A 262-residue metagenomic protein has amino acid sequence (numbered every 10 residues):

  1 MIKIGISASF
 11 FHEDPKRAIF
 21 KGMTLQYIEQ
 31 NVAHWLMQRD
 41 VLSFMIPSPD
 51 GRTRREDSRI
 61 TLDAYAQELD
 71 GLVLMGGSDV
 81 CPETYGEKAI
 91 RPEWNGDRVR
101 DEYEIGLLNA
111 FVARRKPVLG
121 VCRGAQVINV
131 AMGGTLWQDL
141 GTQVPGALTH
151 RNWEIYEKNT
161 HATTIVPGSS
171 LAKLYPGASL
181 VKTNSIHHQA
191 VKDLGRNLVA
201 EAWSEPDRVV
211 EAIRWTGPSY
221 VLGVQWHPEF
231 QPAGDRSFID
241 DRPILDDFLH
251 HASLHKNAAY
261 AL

Functional and structural regions predicted by a protein language model:
M1-L119, V130, W137, T142-Y175 (+4 more regions): N-terminal beta1-alpha1 cap of cysteine-dependent amidohydrolase-like domains
C122: Conserved G/P- and acidic residue-centered "switch" motifs that form tight phosphate/ATP-binding loops in soluble
A125: The feature captures the ABC ATPase H-loop/switch
L222-Q225: Active-site-proximal beta-strand elements of phosphoester/diester hydrolases
